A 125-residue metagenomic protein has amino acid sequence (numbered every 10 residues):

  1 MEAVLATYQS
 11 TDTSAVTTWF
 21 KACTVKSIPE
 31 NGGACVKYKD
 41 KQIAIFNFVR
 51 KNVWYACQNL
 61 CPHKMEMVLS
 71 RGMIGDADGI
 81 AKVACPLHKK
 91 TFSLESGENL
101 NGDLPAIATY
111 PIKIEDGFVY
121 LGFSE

Functional and structural regions predicted by a protein language model:
M1-K21, V25: A boundary/linker detector
E30, A34-E125: Rieske [2Fe-2S] iron-sulfur-binding domain
